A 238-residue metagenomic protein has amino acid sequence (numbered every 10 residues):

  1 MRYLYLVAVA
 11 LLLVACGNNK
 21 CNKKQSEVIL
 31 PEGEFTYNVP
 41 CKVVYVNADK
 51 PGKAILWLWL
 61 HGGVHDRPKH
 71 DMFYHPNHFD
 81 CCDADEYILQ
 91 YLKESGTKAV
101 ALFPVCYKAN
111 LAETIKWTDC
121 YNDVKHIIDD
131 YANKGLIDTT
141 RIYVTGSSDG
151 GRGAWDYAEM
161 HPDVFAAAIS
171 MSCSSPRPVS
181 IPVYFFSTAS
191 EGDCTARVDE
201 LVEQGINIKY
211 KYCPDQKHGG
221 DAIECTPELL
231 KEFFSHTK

Functional and structural regions predicted by a protein language model:
Y3-L13: Sec-dependent N-terminal signal peptides
C16-L56, T145-M160, D199, E203-I208 (+2 more regions): A domain-start/cap signature at the N-terminus of enzymes
A48-P51, L111-D149: Gly/Ser-rich "nucleophile elbow"/oxyanion-hole loop immediately N-terminal to the catalytic nucleophile in hydrolases
L56, L60-D123: Active-site machinery of serine-nucleophile hydrolases
R67-F73, A112-K116, D156-Y157, V179-S180 (+3 more regions): Short, solvent-exposed loop/turn and secondary-structure capping segments
T97, P178-V183: Short, proline-enriched alpha-helix->beta-strand connector loops that line the catalytic pocket of alpha/beta-hydrolase
K134, T140-S180: Primarily recognizes the serine-hydrolase "nucleophile elbow" in alpha/beta-hydrolase and SGNH/GDSL folds
P182-K238: C-terminal catalytic histidine-bearing segment of alpha/beta-hydrolase fold enzymes
